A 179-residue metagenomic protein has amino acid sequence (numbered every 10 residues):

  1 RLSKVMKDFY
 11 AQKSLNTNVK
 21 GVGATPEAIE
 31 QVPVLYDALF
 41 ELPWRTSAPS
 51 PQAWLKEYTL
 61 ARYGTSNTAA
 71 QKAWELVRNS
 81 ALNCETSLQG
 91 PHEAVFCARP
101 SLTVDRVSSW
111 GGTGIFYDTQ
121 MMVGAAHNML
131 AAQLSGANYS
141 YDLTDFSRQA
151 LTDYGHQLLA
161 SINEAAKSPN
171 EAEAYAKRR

Functional and structural regions predicted by a protein language model:
R1-R179: Substrate-binding groove of N-acetylhexosamine-processing glycoside hydrolases
